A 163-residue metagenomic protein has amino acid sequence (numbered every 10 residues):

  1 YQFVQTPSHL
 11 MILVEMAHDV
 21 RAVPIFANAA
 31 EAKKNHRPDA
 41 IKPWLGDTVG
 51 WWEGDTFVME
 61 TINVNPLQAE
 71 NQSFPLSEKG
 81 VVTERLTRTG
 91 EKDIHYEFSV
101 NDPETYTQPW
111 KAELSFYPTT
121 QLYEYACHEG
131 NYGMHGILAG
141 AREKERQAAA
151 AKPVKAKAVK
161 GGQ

Functional and structural regions predicted by a protein language model:
Y1-Q163: PEST-like low-complexity, intrinsically disordered acidic/proline/serine-rich tracts that flank trafficking/processing
